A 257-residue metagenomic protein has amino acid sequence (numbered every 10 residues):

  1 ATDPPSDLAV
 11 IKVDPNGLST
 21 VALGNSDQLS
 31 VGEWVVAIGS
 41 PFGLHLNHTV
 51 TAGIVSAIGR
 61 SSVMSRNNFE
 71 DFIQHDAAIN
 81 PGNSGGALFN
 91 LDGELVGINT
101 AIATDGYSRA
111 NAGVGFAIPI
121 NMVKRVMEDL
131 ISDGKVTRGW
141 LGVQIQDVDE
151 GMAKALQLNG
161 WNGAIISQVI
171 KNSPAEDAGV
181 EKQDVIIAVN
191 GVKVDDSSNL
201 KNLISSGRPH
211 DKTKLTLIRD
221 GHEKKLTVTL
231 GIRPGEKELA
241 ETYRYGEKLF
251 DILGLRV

Functional and structural regions predicted by a protein language model:
A1-N16, L23-D27, S205-G207, I218: Conserved catalytic-core segment of clan PA serine endopeptidases
T2-S6, A57-V63, V148-E150, R233-G235: Short, conserved beta-turn/loop elements at beta-strand boundaries and strand-helix junctions
S6, G24-L46: Short glycine/Trp-rich loop-beta-loop segment that forms part of the substrate-binding cleft
K12, S30, L95, R125-V257: C-terminal recognition in membrane/secretory proteostasis and scaffolding
L18-T20, I38-G53, G59-G85, N90-G134 (+3 more regions): Active-site loop architecture of trypsin-fold serine endopeptidases
